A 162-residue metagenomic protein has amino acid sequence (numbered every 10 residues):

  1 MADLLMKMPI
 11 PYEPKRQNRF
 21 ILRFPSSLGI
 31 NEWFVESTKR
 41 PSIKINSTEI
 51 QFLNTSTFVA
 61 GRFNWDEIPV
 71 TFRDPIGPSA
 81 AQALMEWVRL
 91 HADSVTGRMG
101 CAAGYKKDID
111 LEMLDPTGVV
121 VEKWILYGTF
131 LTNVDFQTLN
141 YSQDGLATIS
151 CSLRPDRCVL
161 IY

Functional and structural regions predicted by a protein language model:
M1-Y162: Glycine-rich, low-complexity intrinsically disordered segments
